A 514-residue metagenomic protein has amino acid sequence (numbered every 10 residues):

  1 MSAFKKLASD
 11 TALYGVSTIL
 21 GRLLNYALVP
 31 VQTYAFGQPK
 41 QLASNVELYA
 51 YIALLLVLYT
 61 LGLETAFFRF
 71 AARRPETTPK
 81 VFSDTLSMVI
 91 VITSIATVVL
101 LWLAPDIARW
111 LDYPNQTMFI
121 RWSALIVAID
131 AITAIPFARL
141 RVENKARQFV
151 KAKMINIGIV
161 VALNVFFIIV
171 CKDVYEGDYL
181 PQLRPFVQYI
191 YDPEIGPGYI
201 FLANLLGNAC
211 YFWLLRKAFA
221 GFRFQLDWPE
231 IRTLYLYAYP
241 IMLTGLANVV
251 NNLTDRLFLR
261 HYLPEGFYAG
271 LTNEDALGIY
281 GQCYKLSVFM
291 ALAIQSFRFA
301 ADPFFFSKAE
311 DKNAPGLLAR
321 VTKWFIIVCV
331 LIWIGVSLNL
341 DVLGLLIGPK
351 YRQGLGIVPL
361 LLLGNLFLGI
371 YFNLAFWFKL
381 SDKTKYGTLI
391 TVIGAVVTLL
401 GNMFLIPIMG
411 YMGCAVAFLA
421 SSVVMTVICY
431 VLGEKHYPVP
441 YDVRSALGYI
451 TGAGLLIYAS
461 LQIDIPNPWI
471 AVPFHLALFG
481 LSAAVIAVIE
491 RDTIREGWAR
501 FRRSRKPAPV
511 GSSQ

Functional and structural regions predicted by a protein language model:
M1-L7, Y175-Y199, C210-N252, A300 (+3 more regions): Interhelical loop/hinge segments that connect adjacent transmembrane helices in multipass membrane
M1-Y26, P79, S83, W228-T244 (+2 more regions): N-terminal membrane topogenesis motif
A3-E64, I92-L101, I126, V160-V161 (+2 more regions): Signature of the first transmembrane helix
S9-G21, L48, T60-P105, P114 (+6 more regions): Membrane-water interface segments that mark the loop-to-transmembrane alpha-helix transition
D10-N25, Y199-L215, F219, W228-P303 (+2 more regions): Transmembrane helical elements of multi-pass membrane transporters/channels
A72-M88, I279-T391: Specific pore-lining/lateral-gate transmembrane helices of multi-pass inner-membrane transport and insertion machines
R121, K151-A220, T244, V392-T398 (+2 more regions): Hydrophobic alpha-helical transmembrane segments
L461-Q514: Membrane-proximal transmembrane or re-entrant/amphipathic helices at the cytosolic face
